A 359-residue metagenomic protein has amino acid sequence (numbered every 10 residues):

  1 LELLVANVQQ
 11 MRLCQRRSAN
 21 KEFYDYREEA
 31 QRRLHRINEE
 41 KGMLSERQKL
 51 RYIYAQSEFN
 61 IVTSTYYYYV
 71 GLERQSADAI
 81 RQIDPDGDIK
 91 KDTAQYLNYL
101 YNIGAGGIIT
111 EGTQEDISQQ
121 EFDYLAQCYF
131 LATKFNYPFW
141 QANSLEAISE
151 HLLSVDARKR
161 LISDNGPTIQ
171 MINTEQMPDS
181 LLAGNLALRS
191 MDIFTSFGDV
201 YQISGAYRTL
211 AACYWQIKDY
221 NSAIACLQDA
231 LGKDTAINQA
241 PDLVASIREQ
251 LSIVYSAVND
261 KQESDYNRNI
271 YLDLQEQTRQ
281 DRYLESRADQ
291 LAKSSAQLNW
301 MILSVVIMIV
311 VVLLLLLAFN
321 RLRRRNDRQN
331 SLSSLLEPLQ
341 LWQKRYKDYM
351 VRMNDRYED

Functional and structural regions predicted by a protein language model:
L1-Y283: A "functional boundary" signal
D289-Q340: Alpha-helical transmembrane signal-anchor helices
E337-M353: Cytosolic juxtamembrane regulatory segments of multi-pass membrane proteins
E358-D359: Cytosolic nucleotide-binding catalytic cores of signal-transduction proteins
